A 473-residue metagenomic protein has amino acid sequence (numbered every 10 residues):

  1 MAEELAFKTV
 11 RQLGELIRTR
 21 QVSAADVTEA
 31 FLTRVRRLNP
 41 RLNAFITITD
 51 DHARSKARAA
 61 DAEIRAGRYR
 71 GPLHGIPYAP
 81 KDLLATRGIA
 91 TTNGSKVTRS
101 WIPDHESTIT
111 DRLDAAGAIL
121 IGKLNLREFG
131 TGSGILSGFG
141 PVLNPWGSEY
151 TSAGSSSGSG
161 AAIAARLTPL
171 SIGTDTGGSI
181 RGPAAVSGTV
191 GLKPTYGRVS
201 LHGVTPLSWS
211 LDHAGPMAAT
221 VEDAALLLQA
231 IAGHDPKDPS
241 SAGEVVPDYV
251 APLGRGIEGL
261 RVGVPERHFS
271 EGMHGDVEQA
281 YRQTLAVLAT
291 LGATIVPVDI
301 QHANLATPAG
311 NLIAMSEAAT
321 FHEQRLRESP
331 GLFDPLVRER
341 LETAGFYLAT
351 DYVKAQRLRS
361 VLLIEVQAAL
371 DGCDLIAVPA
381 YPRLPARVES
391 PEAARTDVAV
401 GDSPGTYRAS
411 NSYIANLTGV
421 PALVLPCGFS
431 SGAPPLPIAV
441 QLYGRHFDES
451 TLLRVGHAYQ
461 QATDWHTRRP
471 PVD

Functional and structural regions predicted by a protein language model:
M1-R54, T290-G292, R468-D473: An N-terminal boundary/leader segment
Q12-T19, V97-W101, D212-A219, E342-Y347 (+1 more regions): Short, well-ordered beta-strand elements within core beta-sheets of diverse protein domains
Q21-E29, R58, D248, G275-D299 (+2 more regions): Acyltransferase
R37, D111, A115, A164-E271 (+6 more regions): Structural helix-boundary/capping segments
N43, P169, D374: Conserved acidic residues
D51-D61, G117-A118: Long amphipathic alpha-helix in the N-terminal Rossmann-like dinucleotide-binding domain of NAD(P)-dependent
L73-A214, P239, P265-R267, M315 (+1 more regions): Short glycine/serine-rich loop/turn segments
L73-N93, A251-E266, I313-Q367, P379-R383 (+2 more regions): Short helix-loop capping/hinge segments that flank enzyme active sites or metal/cofactor-binding pockets
